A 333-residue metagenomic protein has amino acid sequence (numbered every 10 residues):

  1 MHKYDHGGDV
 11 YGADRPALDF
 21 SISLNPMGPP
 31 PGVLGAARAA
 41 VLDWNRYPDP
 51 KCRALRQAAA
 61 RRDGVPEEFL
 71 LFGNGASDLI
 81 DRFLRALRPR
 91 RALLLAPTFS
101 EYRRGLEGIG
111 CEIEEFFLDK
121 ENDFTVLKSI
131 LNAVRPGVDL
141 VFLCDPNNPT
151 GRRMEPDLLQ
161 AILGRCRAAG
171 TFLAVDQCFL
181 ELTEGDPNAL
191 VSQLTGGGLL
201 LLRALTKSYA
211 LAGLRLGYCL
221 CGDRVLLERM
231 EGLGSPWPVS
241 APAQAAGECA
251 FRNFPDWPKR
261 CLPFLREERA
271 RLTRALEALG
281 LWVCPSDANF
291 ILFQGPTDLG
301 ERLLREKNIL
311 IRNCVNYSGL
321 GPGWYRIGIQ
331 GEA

Functional and structural regions predicted by a protein language model:
M1-R46, G137, T171: N-terminal "arm"/small-domain region of PLP-dependent enzymes with the aminotransferase-like
S21, G222, L292-P296, K307-A333: Conserved PLP-binding active-site segment of the aspartate aminotransferase-like
P29-P30, K51, G198-W282: PLP-dependent aminotransferase class I/II
P48, A60-R82, L95: Short loop-beta-helix segment that forms the pyridoxal 5′-phosphate
P66-L70, R91, Q177, G197-G198: Short acidic capping loops at alpha-helix termini that bridge into adjacent secondary structure
A86-E107: Conserved PLP-anchoring active-site segment centered on the Schiff-base-forming lysine
E114, K120-E184: Active-site phosphate-binding strand-loop segment of PLP-dependent enzymes
L265-R266, L276-K307: Conserved PLP-binding catalytic core of the aspartate aminotransferase-like
